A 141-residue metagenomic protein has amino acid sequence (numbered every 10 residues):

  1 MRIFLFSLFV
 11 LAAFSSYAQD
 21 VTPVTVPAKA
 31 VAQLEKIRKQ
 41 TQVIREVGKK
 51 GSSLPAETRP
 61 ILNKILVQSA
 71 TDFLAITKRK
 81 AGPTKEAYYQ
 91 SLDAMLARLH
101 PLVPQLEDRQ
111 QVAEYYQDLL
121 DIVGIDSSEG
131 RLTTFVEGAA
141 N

Functional and structural regions predicted by a protein language model:
M1-F4: Positively charged n-region of N-terminal signal peptides that target proteins for export
D20-L74, A140: Short terminal alpha-helical segments
V21-Q33, Q105-N141: Amphipathic alpha-helical binding modules
N63, Y89, L132-T133: Short, well-structured alpha-helical segments
R79-I122: Amphipathic protein-protein interaction modules
